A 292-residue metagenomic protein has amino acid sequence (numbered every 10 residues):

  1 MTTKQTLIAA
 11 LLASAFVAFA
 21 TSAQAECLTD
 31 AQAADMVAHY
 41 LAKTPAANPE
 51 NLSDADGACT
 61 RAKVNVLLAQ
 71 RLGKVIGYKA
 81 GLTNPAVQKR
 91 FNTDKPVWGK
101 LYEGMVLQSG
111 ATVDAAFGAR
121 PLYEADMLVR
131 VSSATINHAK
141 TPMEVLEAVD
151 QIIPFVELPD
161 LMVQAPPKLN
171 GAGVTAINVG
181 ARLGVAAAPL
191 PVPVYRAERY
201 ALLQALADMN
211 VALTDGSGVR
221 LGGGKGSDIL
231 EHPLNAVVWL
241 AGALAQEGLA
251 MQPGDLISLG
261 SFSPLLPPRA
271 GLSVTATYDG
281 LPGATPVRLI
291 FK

Functional and structural regions predicted by a protein language model:
M1-A10: Bacterial N-terminal signal peptides that target proteins for export
A9-F19: Bacterial N-terminal signal peptides
F19-A25: Sec/Tat signal peptide C-region and signal peptidase I cleavage site
E26-H232, T285-V287, K292: Catalytic-core "active-site belt" of small-molecule-metabolizing enzymes, emphasizing His/Asp/Glu-rich regions
S263-L266, G280-A284: Short, charged beta-turn/beta-strand-edge "cap" motif at the junction between a beta-strand and an adjacent loop
